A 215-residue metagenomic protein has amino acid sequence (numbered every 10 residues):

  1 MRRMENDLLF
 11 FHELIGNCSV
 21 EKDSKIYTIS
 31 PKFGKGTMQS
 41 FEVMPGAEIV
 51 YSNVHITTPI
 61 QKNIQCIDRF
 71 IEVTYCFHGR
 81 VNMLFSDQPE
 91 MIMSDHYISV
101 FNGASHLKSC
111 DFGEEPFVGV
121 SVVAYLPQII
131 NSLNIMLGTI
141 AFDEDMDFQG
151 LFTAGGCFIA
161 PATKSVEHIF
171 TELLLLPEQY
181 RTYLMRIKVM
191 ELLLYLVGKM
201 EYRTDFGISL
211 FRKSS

Functional and structural regions predicted by a protein language model:
M1-D23: Short Lys/Arg-enriched alpha/beta "domain-start" segment
C18-V118: N-terminal functional module of multi-domain proteins
L84-S214: Alpha-helical bundle regulatory/interaction domains
